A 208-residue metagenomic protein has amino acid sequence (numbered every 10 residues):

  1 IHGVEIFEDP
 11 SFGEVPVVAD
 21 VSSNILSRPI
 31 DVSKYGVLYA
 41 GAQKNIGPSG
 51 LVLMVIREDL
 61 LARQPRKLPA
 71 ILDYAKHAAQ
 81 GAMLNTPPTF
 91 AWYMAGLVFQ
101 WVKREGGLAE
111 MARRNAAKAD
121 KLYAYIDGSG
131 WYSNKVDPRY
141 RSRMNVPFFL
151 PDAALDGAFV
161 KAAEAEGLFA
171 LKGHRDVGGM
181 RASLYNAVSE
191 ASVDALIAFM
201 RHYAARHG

Functional and structural regions predicted by a protein language model:
I1-I25: Active-site phosphate-binding strand-loop segment of PLP-dependent enzymes
D9-F12, P29-S33, K44-P48, P138-R139 (+1 more regions): Solvent-exposed alpha-helices and their adjacent loops that cap or buttress functional pockets in soluble metabolic
V18, V32-Q43: Conserved active-site segment immediately N-terminal to the catalytic lysine that forms the internal aldimine
A42-A124, D137, R206-G208: Active-site C-terminal subdomain of aminotransferase-like
I56, F148-D152, L184-N186: Short beta-strand-to-loop capping motifs
W131-K135, G167-G173: A short linear hydrophobic-aromatic micro-motif
Y132-A163: Conserved PLP-binding catalytic core of the aspartate aminotransferase-like
A165, H174-G208: PLP-dependent enzyme catalytic core of the Aspartate aminotransferase-like
